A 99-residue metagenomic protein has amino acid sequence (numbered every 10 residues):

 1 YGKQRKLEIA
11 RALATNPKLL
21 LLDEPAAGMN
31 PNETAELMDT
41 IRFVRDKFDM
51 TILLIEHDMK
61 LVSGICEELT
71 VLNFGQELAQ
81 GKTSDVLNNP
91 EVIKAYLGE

Functional and structural regions predicted by a protein language model:
Y1-E99: Glycine-rich phosphate-binding loops of nucleotide-dependent enzymes
